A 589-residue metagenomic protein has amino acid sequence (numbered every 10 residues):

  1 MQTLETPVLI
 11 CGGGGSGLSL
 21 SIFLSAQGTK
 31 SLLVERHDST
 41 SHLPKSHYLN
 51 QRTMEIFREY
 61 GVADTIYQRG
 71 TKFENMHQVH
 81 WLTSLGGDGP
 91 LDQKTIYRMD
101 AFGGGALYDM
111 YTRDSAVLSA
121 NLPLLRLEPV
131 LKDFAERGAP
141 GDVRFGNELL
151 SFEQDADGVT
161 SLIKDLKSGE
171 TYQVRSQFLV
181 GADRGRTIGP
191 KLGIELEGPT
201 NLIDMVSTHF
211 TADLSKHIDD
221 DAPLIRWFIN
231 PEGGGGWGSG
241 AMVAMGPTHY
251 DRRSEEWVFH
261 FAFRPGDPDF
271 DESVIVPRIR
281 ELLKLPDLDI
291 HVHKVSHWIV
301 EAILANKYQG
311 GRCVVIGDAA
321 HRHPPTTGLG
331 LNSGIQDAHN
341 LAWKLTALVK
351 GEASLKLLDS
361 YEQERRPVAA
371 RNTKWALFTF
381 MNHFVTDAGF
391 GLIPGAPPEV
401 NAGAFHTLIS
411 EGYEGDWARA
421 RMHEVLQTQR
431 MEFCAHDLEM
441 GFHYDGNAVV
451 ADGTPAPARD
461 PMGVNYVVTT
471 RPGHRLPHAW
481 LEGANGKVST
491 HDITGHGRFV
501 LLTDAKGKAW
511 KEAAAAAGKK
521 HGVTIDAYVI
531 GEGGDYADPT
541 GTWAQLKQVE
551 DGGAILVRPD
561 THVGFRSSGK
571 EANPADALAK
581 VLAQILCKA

Functional and structural regions predicted by a protein language model:
Q2-S16: Beta1/beta-strand and adjacent pyrophosphate-binding region of the FAD-binding site in flavoprotein oxidoreductases
L4-T6, S168-F178: Core beta-strand elements of the Rossmann-like FAD/NAD(P) dinucleotide-binding domain in flavoenzyme oxidoreductases
G12-S21, L131, V180-G181, V292 (+6 more regions): Conserved mid-domain beta->alpha element of the FAD-binding
S25-K45: Glycine-rich FAD pyrophosphate-binding loop
H42-K45, L49-F134: Active-site-adjacent segment of FAD-dependent monooxygenases/related oxidoreductases
K132-D133, F178-V300: Conserved FAD-binding catalytic core of PHBH/FMO-like flavoproteins
F145-T160: A conserved short coil-to-beta-strand element within the FAD-binding core of flavoproteins
T346-H474, G495, F499, D504-K506 (+3 more regions): C-terminal helical "tail/cap" subdomain of flavin- and related membrane-associated enzymes
